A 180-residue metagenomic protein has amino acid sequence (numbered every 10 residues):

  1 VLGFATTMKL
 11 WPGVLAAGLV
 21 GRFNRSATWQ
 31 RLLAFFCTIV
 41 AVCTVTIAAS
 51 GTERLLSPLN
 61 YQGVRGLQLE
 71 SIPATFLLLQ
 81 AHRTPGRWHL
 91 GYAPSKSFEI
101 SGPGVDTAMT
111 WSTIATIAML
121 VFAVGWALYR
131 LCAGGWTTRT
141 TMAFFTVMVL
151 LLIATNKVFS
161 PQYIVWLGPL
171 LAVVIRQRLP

Functional and structural regions predicted by a protein language model:
V1-G21, T146-A154: Membrane-interface alpha helices of multi-pass inner-membrane proteins
A5-K9, V64-S71, T113: Short, contiguous, pocket-lining structural segments that sit at or immediately flank catalytic/ligand-binding sites
G13-T52, L179: Perimembrane helix-loop-helix junctions
R22-T28, W126-W136, V174-Q177: Cytoplasmic membrane-interface segments at the C-terminal ends of transmembrane helices
T38-P85: Aromatic-rich transmembrane-lumenal/periplasmic boundary elements in polytopic membrane proteins
L59-N60, N156, S160-Y163: Membrane-embedded glycan-lipid processing machinery
A74-A154: Aromatic/glycine/proline-enriched transmembrane-helix motif characteristic of membrane-embedded glycan-assembly enzymes
S160-Q177: Hydrophobic/aromatic-rich transmembrane helices and adjacent perimembrane loops
